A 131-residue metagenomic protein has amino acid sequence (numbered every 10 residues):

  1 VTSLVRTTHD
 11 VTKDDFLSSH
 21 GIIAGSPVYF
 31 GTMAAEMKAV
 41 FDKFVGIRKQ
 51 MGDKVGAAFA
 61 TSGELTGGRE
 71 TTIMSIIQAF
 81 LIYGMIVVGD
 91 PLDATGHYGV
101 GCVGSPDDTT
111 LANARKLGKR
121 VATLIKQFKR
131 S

Functional and structural regions predicted by a protein language model:
V1-L4, M85: A generic structural motif
L4, G25, T61, C102-P106: Short amphipathic alpha-helical segments at helix-loop
T8-L92: Helix-loop-strand module that forms the ligand-binding subsite of alpha/beta enzymes
V11-T12, S18, I86-S131: Glycine-rich phosphate/pyrophosphate-binding loop and the adjoining helix
